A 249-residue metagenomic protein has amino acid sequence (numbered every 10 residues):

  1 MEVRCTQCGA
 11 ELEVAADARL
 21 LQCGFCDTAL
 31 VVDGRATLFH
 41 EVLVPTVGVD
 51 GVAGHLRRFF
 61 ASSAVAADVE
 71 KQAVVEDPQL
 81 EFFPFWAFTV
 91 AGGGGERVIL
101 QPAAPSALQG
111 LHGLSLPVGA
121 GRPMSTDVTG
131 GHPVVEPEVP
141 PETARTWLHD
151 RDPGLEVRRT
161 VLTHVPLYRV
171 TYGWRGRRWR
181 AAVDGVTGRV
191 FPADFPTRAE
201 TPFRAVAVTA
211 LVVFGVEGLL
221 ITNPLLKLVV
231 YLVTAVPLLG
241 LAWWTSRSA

Functional and structural regions predicted by a protein language model:
E2, L20: Residues immediately within or flanking Cys/His clusters that coordinate Zn2+ in small zinc-binding modules
C5-C8, C23-C26: Short cysteine-rich clusters marking metal-coordination/redox-active sites
G9-L12, L30: Cys/His-rich microdomains that often coordinate metals
D17: Exposed acidic/Ser/Thr-rich ligand/metal-binding surfaces
D27-R35: Short Cys/His-rich micro-motifs in 6-15 aa windows
L38-W179, V190, T197-L211, I221 (+2 more regions): Charged, low-complexity helical/coil segments in non-catalytic cytosolic or luminal regions
G173, D184-G185: Short, acidic, Ser/Thr-enriched surface-loop or helix-capping motifs
